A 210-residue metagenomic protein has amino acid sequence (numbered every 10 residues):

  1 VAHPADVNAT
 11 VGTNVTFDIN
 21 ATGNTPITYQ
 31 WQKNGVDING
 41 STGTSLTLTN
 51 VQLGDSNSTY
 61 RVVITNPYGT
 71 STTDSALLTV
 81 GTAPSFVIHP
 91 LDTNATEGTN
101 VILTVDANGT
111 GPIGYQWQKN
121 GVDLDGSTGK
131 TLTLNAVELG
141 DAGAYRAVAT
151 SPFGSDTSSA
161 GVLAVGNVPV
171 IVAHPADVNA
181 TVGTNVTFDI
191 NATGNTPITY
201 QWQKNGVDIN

Functional and structural regions predicted by a protein language model:
A2-D6, I88-D92, A173-D177: Surface-exposed, proline-enriched loop/turn segments that connect beta strands in immunoglobulin-like
T13-A21, N94, T99-A107, T184-A192: A short beta-strand segment in extracellular, disulfide-stabilized domains
G23-Q30, N108-K119, G194-K204: Solvent-exposed loop segments of extracellular immunoglobulin-like
N24-P26, V51-R61, P112, V137-R146 (+1 more regions): Solvent-exposed loop/turn motifs of extracellular immunoglobulin-like beta-sandwich domains
Q32-N50, Q118-A136, Q203-N210: Surface-exposed, flexible coil segments in extracellular/virion-facing regions
P67-T72, P152-T157: Short, exposed coil/turn segments at beta-strand boundaries within extracellular/luminal domains
T79-S85, V165-V170: Extracellular interdomain linker/stem segments of modular secreted and single-pass surface proteins
